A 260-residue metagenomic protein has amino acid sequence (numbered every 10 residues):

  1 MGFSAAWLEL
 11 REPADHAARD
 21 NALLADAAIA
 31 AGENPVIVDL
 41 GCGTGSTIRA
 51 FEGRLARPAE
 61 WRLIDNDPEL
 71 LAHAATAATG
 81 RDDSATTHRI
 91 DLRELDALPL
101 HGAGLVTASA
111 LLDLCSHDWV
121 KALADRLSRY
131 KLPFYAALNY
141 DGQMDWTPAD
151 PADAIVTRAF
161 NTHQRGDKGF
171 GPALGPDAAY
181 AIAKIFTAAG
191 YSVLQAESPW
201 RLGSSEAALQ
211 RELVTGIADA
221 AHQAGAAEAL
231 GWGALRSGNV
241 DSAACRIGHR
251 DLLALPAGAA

Functional and structural regions predicted by a protein language model:
M1-A31: Class I SAM-dependent methyltransferase Rossmann-like catalytic core, especially the SAM/SAH-binding loop
N34-G43: Conserved class I S-adenosyl-L-methionine
G45, F51-L95: Class I SAM-dependent methyltransferase SAM/SAH-binding core
E94-G102: Short amphipathic alpha-helix with an adjacent loop that forms part of the alpha/beta core around
L100, S192-A260: Conserved Class I S-adenosyl-L-methionine
T107: A conserved beta-strand element that flanks and buttresses the S-adenosyl-L-methionine
L114-L127: A short, conserved alpha-helix within the catalytic core of class I
L132-E197: Conserved catalytic/acceptor-binding region of the Class I
